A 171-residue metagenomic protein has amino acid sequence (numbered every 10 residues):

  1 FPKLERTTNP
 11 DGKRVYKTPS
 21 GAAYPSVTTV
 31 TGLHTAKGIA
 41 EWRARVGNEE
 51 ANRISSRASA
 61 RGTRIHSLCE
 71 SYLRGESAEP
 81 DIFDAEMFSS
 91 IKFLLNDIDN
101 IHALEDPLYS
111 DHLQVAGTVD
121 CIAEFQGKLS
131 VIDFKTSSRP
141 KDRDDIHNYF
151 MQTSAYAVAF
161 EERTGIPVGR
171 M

Functional and structural regions predicted by a protein language model:
F1-A116: Metal-dependent nuclease catalytic cores that hydrolyze phosphodiester bonds in DNA/RNA, characterized by
A103-M171: Mg2+/Mn2+-dependent nuclease catalytic core
